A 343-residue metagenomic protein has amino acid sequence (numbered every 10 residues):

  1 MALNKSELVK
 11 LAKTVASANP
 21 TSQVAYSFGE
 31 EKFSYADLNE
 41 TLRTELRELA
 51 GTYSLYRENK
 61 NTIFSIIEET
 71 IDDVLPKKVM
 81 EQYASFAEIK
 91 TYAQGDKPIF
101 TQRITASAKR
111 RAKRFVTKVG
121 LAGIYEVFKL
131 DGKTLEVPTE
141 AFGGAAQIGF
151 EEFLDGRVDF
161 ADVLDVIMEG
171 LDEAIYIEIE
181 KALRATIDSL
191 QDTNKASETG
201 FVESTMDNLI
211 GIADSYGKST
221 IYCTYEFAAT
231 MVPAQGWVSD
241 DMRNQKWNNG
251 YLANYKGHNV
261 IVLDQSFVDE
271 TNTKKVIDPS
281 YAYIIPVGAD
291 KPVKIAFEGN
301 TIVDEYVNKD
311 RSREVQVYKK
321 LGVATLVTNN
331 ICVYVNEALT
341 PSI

Functional and structural regions predicted by a protein language model:
M1-Y56, T340-I343: N-terminal alpha-helical "arm" segments
A2, R43-S54, W237-I343: Sequence/fold signature of self-assembling virion shell proteins
T14-T21, E48-T52, Y56, E69 (+6 more regions): Surface-exposed polar/charged interaction patches
Y53-R57, N61, S65, F150-A161: Short, charged/polar micro-motifs that form catalytic or ligand-binding hotspots
R57-F142: Assembly/oligomerization interface modules of large self-assembling protein complexes
D73, K77-K78, Q82, Y225-F227 (+2 more regions): Short, flexible beta-strand-to-coil junctions
A141-Y216: Alpha-helical scaffold segments that mediate packing/assembly in large oligomeric complexes
A185-K256: Extended, solvent-exposed, turn-rich assembly/linker loops in the middle of proteins
